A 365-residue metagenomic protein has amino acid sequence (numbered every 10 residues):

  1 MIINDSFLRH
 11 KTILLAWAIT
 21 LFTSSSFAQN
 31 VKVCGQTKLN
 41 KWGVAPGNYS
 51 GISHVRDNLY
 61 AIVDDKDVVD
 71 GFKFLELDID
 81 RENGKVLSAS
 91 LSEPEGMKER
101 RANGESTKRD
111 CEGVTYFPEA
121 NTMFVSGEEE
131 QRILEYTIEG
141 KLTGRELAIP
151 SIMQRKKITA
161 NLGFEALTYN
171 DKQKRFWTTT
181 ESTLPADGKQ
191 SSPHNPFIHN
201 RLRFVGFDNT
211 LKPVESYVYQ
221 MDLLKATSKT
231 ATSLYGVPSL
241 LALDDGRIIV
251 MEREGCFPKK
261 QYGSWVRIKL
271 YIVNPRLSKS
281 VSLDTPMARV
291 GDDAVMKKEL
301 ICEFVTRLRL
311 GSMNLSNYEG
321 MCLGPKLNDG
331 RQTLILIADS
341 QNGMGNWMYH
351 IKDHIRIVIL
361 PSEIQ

Functional and structural regions predicted by a protein language model:
I2-L14: Bacterial N-terminal signal peptides that target proteins for export
I13-T23: Bacterial N-terminal signal peptides
S24-A28: Sec/Tat signal peptide C-region and signal peptidase I cleavage site
Q29-Q365: Sequence/structural signature of beta-propeller domains
